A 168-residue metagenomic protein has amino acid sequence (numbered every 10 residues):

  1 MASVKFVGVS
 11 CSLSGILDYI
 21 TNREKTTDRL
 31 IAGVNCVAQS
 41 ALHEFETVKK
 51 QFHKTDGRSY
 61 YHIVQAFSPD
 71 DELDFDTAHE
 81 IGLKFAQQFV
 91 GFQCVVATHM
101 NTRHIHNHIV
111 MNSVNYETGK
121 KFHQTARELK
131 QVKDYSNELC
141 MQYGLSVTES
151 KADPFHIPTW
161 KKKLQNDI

Functional and structural regions predicted by a protein language model:
M1-I168: N-terminal nicking endonuclease/strand-transfer module with a His-rich metal-binding environment and a catalytic Tyr
